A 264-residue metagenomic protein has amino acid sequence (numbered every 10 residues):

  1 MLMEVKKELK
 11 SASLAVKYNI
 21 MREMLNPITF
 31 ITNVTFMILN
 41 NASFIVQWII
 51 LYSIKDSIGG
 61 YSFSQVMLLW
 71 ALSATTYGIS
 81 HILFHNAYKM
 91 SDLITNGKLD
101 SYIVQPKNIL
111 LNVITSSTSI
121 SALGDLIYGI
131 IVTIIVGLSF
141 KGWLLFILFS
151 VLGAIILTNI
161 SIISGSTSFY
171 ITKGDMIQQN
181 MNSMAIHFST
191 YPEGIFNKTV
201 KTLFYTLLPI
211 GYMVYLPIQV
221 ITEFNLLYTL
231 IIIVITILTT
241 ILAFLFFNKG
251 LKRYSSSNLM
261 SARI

Functional and structural regions predicted by a protein language model:
M1-V136, F140, L144-I264: Hydrophobic transmembrane alpha-helices and immediately adjacent juxtamembrane helices of multi-pass inner-membrane
